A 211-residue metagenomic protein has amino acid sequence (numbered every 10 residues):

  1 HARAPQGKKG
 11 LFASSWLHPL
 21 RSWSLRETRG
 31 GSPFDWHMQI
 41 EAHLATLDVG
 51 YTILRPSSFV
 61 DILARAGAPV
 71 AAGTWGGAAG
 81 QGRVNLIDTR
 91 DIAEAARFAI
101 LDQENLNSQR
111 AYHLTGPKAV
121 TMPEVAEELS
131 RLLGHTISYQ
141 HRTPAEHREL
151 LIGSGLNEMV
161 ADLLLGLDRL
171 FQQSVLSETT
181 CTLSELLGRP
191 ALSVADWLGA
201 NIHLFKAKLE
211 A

Functional and structural regions predicted by a protein language model:
H1: Aromatic "clamp/platform" in nucleotide-sugar-dependent glycosyltransferases that forms part of the donor/acceptor
A4-S138, R142-S154, E158-V160, G166 (+1 more regions): Oxidoreductase cofactor-interface core, primarily capturing Rossmann-like NAD(P)-dependent enzymes
A145-A211: A hydrophobic C-terminal alpha-helical subdomain
